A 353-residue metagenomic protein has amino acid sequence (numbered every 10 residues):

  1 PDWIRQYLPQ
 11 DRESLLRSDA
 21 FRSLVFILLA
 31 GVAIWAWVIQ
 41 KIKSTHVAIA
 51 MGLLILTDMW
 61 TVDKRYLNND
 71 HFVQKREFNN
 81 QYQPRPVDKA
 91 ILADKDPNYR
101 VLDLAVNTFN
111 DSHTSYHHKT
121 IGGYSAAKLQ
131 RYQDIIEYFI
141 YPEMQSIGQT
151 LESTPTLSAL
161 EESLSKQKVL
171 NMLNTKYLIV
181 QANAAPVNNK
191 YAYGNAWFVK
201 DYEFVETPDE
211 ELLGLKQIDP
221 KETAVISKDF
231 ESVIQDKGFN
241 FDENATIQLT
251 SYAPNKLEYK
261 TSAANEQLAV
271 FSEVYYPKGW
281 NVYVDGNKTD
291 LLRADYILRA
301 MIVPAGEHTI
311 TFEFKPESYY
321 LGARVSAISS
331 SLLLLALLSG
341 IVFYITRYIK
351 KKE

Functional and structural regions predicted by a protein language model:
P1-S272: Conserved luminal/periplasmic juxtamembrane motif of membrane-embedded glycan-processing enzymes
D219-E353: Active-site-proximal, structured, solvent-exposed surfaces of multi-pass membrane proteins that position macromolecular
